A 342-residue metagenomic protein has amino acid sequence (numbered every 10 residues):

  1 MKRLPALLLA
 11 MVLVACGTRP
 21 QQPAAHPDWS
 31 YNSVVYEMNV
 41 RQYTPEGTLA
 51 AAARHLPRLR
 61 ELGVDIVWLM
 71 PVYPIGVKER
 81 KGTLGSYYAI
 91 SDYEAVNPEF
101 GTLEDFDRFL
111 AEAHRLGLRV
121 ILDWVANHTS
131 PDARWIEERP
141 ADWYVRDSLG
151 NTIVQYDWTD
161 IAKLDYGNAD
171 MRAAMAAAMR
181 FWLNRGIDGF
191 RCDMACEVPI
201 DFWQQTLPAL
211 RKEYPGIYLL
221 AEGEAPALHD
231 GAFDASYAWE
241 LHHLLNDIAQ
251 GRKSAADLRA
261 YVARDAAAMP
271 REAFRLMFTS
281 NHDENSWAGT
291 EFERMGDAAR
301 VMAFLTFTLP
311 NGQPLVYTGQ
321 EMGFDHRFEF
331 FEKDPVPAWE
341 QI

Functional and structural regions predicted by a protein language model:
K2-L8: Sec-dependent signal peptide recognition, specifically the positively charged N-region followed immediately by
L13-A15: C-terminal motif of bacterial Sec signal peptides marking the signal peptidase cleavage site
R19-Y36, R41-D65, P71-R185, Q205-Y214: Substrate-binding/active-site clefts of carbohydrate-active enzymes
V34-Y36, V67-L69, V120-L122, F190 (+4 more regions): Hydrophobic faces of well-ordered beta-strands that scaffold small-molecule active sites in alpha/beta enzyme cores
R41-Y43, V72, V125-N127, A195-E197 (+2 more regions): Active-site beta-loop-alpha junctions enriched in small/polar residues
L110, A177, D193-F278, G296 (+2 more regions): Active-site-proximal helices and loops of the catalytic beta/alpha 8
W287-R294: Short, solvent-exposed helix-loop connector elements
A299-V301: Conserved interdomain hinge at the start of the Helicase C-terminal
